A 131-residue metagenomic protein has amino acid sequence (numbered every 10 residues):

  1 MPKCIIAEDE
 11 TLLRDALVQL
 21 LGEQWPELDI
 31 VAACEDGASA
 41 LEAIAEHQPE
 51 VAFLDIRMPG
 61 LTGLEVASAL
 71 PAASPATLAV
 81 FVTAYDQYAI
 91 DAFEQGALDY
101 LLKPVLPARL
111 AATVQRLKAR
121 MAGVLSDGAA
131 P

Functional and structural regions predicted by a protein language model:
M1-K3: Non-catalytic signal-transmission and effector/linker regions of two-component phosphorelay proteins
A7-E8, C34, A52: Conserved sequence signature across two-component system core domains
E8-E10, D99: Acidic-residue sensor for enzyme active/binding pockets
E10-A32: Two-component/phosphorelay signaling modules centered on CheY-like receiver
L17, C34, A89-A92: Generic structural signal for conserved hydrophobic packing positions in ordered secondary structure
A32-E35, L102: Short loop/edge segments at beta-strand edges and connector loops that shape dinucleotide/nucleotide cofactor-binding
D36-A40: Short alpha-helical segment
L41-A130: CheY-like receiver
